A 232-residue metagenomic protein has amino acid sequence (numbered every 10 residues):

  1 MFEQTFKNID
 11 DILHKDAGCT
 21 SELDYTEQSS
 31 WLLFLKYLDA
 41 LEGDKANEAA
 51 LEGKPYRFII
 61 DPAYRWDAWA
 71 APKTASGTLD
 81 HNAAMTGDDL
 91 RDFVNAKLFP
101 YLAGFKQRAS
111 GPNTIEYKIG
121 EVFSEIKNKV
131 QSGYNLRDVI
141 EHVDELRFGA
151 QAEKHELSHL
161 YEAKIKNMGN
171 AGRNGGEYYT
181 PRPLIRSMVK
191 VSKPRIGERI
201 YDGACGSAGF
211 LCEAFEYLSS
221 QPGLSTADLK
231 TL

Functional and structural regions predicted by a protein language model:
M1-I196: Non-catalytic, mostly N-terminal accessory regions of nucleic-acid modification and defense proteins
G175-L232: Conserved S-adenosyl-L-methionine
